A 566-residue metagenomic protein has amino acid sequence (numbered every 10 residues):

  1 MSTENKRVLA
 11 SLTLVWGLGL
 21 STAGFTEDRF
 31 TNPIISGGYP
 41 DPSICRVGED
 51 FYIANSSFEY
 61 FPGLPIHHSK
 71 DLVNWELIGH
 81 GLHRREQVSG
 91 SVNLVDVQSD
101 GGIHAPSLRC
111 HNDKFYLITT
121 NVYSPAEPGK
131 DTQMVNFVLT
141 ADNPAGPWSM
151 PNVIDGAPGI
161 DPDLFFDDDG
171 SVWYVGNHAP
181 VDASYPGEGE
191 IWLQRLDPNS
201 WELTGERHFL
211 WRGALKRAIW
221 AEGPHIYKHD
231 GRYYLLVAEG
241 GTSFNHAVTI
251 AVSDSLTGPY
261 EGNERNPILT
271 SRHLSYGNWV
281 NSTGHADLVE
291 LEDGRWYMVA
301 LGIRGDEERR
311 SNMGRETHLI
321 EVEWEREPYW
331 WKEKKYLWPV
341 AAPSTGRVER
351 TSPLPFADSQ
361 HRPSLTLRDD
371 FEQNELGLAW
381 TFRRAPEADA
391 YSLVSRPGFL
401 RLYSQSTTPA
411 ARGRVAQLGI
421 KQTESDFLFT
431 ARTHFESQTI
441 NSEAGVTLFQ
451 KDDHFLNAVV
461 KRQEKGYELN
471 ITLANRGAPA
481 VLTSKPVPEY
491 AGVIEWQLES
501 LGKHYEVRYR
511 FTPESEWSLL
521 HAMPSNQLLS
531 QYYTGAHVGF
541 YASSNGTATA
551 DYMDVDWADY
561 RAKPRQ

Functional and structural regions predicted by a protein language model:
M1-S11: Bacterial N-terminal signal peptides that target proteins for export
F25-Q566: Carbohydrate-active catalytic/glycan-binding domains of CAZyme proteins, especially the secreted or lumenal ectodomains
